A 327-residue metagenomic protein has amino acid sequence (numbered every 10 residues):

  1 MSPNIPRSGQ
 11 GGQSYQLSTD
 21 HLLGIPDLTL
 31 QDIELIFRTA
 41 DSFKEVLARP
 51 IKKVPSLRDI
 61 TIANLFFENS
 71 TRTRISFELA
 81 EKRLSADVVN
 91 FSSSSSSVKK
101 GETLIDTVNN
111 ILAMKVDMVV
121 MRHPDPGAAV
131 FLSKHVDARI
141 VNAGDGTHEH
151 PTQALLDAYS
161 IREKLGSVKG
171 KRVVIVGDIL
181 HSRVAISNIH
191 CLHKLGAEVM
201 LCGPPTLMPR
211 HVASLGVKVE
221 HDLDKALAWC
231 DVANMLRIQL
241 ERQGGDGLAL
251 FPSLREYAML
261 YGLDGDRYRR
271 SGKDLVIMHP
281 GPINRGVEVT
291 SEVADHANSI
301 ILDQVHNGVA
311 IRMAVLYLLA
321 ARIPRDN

Functional and structural regions predicted by a protein language model:
S2-L79: Positively charged, low-complexity intrinsically disordered leader regions
I51-Y159, R285: Phosphate/diphosphate ligand-binding glycine-rich loop within oxidoreductases
L57-I62, K169-V173, D274: Phosphate-coordination loops involved in phosphoryl transfer and adenosine-cofactor binding
F67-L79, A158, E163-R237, E241-Q243: Glycine-rich phosphate/diphosphate-binding loop of Rossmann-like nucleotide-binding domains
A138, G196-E198, R270-V276: A short helix->loop->beta-strand "cap" motif at the edges of active sites that frequently abuts
V212-E292: Rossmann-like adenosine-cofactor binding region
D274-N327: Adenosine-phosphate binding glycine-rich loop
